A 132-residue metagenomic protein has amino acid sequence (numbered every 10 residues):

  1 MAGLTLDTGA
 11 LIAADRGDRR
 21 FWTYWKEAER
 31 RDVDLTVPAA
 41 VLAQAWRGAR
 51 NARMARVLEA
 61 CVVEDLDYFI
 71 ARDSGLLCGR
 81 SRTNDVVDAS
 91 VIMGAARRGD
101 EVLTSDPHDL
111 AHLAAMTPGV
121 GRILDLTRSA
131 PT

Functional and structural regions predicted by a protein language model:
M1-V37, W46-E59, T117, T127-T132: Short, well-structured N-terminal submotif of metal-dependent ribonuclease cores
D7, D88, D106-P107: Acidic active-site catalytic centers that drive phospho-/nucleotidyl reactions and related ester hydrolyses
G9, R72, A89-S90: Active-site phosphate/pyrophosphate-handling residues
V37, D65, V86, T104-S105: Short beta-strand scaffold positions
A43, C61-S81, M93, P107: Acidic catalytic patch
Q44, R53, D73, H112-L113: Phosphate- and divalent-cation-binding pockets in alpha/beta enzyme and binding domains that engage nucleotide-derived
A96-T132: Acidic, PIN/NYN-like endoribonuclease modules and their adjacent C-terminal/linker elements
